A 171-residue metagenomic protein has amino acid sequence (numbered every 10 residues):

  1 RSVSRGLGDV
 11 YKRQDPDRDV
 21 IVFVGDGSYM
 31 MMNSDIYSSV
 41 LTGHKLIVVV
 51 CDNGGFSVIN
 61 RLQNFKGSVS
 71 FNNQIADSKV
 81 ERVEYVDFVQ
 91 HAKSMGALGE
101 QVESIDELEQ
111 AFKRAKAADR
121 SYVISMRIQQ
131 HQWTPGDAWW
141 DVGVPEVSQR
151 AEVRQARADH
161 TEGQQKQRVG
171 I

Functional and structural regions predicted by a protein language model:
S2: Post-transcriptional modification and biogenesis factors for structured RNAs of the translation apparatus
R5, D9-I171: Thiamine diphosphate
